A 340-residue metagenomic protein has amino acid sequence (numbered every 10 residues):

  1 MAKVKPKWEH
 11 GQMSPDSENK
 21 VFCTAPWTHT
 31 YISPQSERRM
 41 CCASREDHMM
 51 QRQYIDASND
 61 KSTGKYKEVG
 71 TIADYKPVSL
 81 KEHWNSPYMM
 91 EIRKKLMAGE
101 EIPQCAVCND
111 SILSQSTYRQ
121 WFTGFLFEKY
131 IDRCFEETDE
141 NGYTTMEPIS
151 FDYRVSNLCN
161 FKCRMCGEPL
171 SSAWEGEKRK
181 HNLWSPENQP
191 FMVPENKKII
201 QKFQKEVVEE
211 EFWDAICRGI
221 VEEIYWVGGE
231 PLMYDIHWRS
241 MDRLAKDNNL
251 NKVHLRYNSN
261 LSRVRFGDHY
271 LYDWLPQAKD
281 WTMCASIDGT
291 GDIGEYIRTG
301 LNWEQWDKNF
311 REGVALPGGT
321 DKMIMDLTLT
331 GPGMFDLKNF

Functional and structural regions predicted by a protein language model:
A2-D132, T138, E147: Accessory C-terminal segments flanking Radical SAM cores
K20, I102-C105, D152, S156 (+1 more regions): Residues immediately within or flanking Cys/His clusters that coordinate Zn2+ in small zinc-binding modules
S62-Y66, G124-N141, K180-E210: Short microdomains enriched in Cys/His and/or Lys/Arg
N109-S111, C166-S172: Detector for the c-type heme attachment site
P148-L158, P169-V207, G219-D235, D247-G267 (+2 more regions): Core AdoMet radical
E211-C217, M241-N248, Y272-P276: Leucine-rich repeat
R239, R243, Y270-D273, Q305-E312 (+1 more regions): Alpha-helical scaffolding segments of alpha/beta enzyme cores, especially the outer helices of TIM-barrel or partial
G331-F340: Catalytic cores of alpha/beta
